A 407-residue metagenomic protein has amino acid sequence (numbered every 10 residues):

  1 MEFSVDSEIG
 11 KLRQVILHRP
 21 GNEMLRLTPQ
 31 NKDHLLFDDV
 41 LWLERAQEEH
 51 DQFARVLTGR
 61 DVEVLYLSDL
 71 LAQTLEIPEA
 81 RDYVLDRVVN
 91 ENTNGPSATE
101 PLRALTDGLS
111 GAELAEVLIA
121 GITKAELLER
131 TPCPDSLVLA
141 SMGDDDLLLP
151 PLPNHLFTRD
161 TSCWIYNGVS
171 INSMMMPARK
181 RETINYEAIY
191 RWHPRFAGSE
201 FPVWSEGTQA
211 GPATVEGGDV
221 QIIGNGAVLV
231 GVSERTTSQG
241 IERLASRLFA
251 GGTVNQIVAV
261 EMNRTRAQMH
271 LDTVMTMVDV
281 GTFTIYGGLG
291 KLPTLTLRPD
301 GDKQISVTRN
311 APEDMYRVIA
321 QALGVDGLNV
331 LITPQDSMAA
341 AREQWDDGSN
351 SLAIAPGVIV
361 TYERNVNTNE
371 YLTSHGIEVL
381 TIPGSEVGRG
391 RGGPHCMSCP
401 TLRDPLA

Functional and structural regions predicted by a protein language model:
M1-A407: The feature marks the mature, well-folded catalytic cores of soluble enzymes
